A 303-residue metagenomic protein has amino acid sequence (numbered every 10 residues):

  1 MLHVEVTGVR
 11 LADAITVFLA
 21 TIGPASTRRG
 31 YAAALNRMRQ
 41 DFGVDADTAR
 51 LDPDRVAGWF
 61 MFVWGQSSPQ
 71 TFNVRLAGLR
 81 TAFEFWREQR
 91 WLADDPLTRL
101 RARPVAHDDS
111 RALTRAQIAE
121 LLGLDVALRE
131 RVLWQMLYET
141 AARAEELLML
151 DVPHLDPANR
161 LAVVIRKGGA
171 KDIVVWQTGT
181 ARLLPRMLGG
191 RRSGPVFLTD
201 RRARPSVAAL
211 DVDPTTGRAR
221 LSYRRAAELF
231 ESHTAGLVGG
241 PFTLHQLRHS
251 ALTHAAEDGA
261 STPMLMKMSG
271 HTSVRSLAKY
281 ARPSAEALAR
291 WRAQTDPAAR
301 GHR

Functional and structural regions predicted by a protein language model:
M1-R303: Conserved catalytic core of the tyrosine transesterase superfamily
